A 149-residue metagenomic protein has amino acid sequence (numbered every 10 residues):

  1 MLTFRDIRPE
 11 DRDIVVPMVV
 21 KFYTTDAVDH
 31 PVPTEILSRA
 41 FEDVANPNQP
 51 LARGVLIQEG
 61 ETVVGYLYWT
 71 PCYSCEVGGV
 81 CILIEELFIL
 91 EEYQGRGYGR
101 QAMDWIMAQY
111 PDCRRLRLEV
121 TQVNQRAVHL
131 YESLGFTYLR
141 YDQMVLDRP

Functional and structural regions predicted by a protein language model:
T3-V15: A short beta-loop-alpha structural element at the N-terminal edge of CoA-dependent acyl/N-acetyltransferase catalytic
V19-D43: Conserved GNAT-fold acetyl-CoA-binding loop/helix
D43-L56: A short helix-loop-beta-strand connector motif used in the catalytic cores of GNAT acetyltransferases and, in some
L56, T62-P71, L83, F88: Conserved beta-strand in the GNAT
Y73-I84, Q94, R114, L139: A conserved beta-turn-beta hairpin within the catalytic core of GNAT-like acetyltransferases that forms part
Y93-W105: Conserved acetyl-CoA pyrophosphate-binding loop and the N-cap/start of the following alpha-helix in GNAT-like
R100, Q122-R140: Conserved active-site alpha-helix within GNAT-family acetyltransferase domains
M103, Y110-V120: Conserved GNAT acetyl-CoA-binding A-motif
